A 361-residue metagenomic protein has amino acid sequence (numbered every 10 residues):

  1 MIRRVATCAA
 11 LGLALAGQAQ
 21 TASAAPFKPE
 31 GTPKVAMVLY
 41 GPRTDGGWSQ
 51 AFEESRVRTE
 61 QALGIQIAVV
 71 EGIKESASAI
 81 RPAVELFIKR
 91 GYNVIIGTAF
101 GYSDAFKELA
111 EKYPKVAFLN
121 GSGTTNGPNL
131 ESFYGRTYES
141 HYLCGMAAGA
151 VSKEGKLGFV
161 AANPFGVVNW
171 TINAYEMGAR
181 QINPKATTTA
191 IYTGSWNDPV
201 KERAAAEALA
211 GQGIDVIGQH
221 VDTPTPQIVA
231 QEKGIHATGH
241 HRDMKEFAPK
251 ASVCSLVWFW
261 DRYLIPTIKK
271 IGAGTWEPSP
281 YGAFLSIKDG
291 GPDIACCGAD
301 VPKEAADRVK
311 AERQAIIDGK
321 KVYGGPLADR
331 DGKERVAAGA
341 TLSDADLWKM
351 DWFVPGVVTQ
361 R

Functional and structural regions predicted by a protein language model:
M1-A9: Bacterial N-terminal signal peptides that target proteins for export
I2-R3, G17, W260: Residue-level micro-sites within transmembrane alpha helices that shape and flank functional polar/acidic positions
C8-Q18: Bacterial N-terminal signal peptides
A19-A24: Boundary at the C-terminal end of the N-terminal hydrophobic targeting segment
A25-R361: A residue-level marker of the well-folded mature domains of exported/periplasmic proteins
